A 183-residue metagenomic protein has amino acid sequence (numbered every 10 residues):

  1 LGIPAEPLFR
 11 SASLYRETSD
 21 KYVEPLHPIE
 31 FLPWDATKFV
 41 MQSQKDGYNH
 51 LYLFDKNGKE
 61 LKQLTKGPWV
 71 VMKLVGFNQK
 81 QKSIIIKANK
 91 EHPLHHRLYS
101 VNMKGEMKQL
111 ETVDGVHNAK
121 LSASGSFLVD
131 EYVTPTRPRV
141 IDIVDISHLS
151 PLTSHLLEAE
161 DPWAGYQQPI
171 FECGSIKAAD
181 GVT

Functional and structural regions predicted by a protein language model:
L1, F9-D20, E24-P28, M72-G76 (+3 more regions): Non-catalytic accessory segments flanking enzyme active sites
L1, I29-G47, D55, T65 (+3 more regions): Beta-strand C-termini and the immediately following turn/loop, strongest in propeller blades
S13, H50-K66: Polyanionic (Asp/Glu-rich) segments that form extended negatively charged tracts
T18, S43, G58, P68 (+1 more regions): Short, flexible loop/turn elements at secondary-structure junctions
G47, N57, V70, G115: A generic "binding-loop/recognition-motif" signal
H50-Y52, R97-Y99, V140-D142: A short loop-to-beta-strand structural motif that recurs across blades of beta-propeller domains
D55-K59, N102-G105, I146-H148: Short loop/turn segments that connect beta-strands within beta-propeller blades
